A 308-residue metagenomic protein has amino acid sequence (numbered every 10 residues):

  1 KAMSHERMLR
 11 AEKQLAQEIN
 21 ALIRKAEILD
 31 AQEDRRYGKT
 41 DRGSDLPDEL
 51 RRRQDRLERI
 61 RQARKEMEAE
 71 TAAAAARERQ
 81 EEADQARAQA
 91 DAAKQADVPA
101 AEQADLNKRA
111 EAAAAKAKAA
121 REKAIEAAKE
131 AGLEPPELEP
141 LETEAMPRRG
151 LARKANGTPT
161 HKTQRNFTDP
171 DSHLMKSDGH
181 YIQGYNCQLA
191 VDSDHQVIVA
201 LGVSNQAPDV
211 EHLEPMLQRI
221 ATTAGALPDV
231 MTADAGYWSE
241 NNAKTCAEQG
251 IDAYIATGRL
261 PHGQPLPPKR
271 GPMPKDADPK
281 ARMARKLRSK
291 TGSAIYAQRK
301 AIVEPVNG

Functional and structural regions predicted by a protein language model:
K1-G308: Anion-binding and metal-coordination hotspots
